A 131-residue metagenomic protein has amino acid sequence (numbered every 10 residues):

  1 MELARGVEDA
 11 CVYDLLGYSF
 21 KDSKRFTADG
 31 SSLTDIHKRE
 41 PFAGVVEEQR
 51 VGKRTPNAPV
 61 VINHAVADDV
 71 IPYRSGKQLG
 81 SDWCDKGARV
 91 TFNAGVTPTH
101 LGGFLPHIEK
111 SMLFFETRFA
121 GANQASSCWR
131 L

Functional and structural regions predicted by a protein language model:
M1-K53: Accessory cap/linker subdomain of secreted extracellular hydrolases
G30-L33, A65-D69: Second-shell loop/turn segments in exported
A43-G44, V70-L131: C-terminal catalytic histidine-bearing segment of alpha/beta-hydrolase fold enzymes
G52-P56, K86: A structural signal for short secondary-structure junctions
P56, V61-D68: Short beta-strand/loop motif that positions the catalytic acidic residue of the alpha/beta-hydrolase fold
